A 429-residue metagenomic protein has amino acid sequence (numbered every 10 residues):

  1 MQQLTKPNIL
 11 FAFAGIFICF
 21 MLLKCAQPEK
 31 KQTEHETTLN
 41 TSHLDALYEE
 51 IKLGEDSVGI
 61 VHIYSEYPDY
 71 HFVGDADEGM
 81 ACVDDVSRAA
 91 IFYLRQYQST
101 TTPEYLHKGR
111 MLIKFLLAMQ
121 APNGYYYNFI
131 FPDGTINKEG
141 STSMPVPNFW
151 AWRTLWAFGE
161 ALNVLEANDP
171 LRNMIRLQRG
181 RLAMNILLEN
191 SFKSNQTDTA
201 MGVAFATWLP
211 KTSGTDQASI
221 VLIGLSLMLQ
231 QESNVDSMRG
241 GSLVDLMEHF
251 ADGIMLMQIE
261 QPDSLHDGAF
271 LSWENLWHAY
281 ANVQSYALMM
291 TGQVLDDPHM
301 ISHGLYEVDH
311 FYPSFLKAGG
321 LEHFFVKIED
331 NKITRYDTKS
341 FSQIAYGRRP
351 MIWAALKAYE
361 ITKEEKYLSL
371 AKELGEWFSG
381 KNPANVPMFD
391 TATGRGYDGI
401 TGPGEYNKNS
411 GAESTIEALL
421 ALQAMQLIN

Functional and structural regions predicted by a protein language model:
Q2-A12: Bacterial N-terminal signal peptides that target proteins for export
M21-K24: C-terminal motif of bacterial Sec signal peptides marking the signal peptidase cleavage site
Q27-R88, F92, S99-T142, P170-F205 (+5 more regions): Low-complexity, Ser/Thr/Pro/Gly-enriched N-terminal "stalk/linker" regions
N40-K52, L295, H299-K408, N429: Non-catalytic carbohydrate-binding regions of carbohydrate-active enzymes
G79-Y97, G109, V146-N163, P210-Q230 (+3 more regions): Well-ordered alpha-helical segments within folded domains of soluble proteins
D84, E104-H107, V146-F149, L171-R179 (+6 more regions): Residues within HEAT/ARM-like alpha-solenoid scaffolds
Q98, L117-A118, N163, D252-L256 (+4 more regions): Amphipathic alpha-helical segments of tetratricopeptide repeats
A204-D297: Solenoidal tandem-repeat scaffolds enriched in leucines and small polar residues
